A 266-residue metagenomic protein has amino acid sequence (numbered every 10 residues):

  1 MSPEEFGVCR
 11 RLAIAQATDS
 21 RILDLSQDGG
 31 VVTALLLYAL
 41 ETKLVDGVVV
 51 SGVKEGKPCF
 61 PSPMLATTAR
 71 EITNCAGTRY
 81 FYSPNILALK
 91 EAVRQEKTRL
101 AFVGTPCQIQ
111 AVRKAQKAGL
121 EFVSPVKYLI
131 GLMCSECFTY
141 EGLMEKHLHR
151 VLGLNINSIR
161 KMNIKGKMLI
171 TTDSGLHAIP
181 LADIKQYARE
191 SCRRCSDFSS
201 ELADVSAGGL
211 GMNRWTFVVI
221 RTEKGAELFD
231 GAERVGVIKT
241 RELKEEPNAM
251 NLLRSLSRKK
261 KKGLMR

Functional and structural regions predicted by a protein language model:
M1, T105-A111, R189-S199: Local cysteine-cluster metal-coordination motifs and their immediate loop/turn environment, predominantly Fe-S cluster
M1-G104, A232-R266: Iron-sulfur-cluster electron-transfer modules
V45-D46, R99, H149-R266: Long, compositionally biased charged/polar accessory segments in the mid-to-C-terminal portions of proteins
V49-G52, L129-M133: Short internal beta-strands
A69-E71, K117-G131: A short alpha->loop->secondary-structure connector
Q95-F122: A glycine-rich beta-strand to alpha-helix segment that forms a phosphate/ribose-binding loop at ligand/cofactor sites
M133-E145: Short, conserved secondary-structure transition motifs
